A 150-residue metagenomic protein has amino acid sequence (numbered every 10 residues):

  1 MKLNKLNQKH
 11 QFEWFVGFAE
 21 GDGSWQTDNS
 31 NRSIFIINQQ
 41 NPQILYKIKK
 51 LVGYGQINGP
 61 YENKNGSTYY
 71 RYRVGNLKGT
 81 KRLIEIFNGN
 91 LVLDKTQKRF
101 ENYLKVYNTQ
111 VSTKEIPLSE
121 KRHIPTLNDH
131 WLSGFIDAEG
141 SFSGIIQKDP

Functional and structural regions predicted by a protein language model:
M1-P150: Internal intein/HINT superfamily modules and their associated LAGLIDADG
